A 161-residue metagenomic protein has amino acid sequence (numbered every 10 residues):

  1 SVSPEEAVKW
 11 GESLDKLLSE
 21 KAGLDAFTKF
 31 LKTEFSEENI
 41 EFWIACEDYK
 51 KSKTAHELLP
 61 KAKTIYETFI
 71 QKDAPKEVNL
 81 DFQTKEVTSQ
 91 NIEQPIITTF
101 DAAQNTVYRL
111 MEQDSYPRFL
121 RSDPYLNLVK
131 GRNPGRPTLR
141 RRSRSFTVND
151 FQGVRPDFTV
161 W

Functional and structural regions predicted by a protein language model:
S1-W161: Intrinsically disordered, low-complexity segments enriched in serine/threonine/proline and acidic residues
